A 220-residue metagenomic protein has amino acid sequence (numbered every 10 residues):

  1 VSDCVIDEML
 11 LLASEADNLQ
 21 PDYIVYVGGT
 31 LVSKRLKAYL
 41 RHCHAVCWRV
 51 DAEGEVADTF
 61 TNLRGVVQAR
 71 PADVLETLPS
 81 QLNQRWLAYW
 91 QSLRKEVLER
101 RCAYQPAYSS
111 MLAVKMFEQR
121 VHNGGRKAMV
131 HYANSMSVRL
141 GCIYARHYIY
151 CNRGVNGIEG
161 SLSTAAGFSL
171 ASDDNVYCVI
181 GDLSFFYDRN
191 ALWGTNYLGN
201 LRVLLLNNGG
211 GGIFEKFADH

Functional and structural regions predicted by a protein language model:
V1, C47-E53, V203-N207: Short internal beta-strands
V1-W48, R146-S172, F186-N190: Glycine-rich, anion-gripping cofactor-binding loops and their flanking helix/strand elements in enzyme active sites
D7, G65-V66, I143-Y144: Pyridoxal 5′-phosphate
Y23, M129, N175-Y177: Structural motif
G28-V32, E53, S135-S137, L183 (+1 more regions): Short glycine-rich anion-binding loops that position phosphate/pyrophosphate groups of nucleotides and phosphorylated
C47-A88: Terminal amphipathic helices with adjacent charged low-complexity linkers/tails
Q91-D173: Active-site diphosphate/adenylate-binding microenvironment
I143-H220: Thiamine diphosphate
